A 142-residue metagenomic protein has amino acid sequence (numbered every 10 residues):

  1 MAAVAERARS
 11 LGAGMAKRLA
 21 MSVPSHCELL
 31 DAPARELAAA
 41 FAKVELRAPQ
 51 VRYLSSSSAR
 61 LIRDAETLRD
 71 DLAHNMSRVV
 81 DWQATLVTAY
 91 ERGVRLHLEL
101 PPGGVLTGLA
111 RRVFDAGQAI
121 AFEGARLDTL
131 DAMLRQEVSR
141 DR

Functional and structural regions predicted by a protein language model:
M1-R142: Acyl-group transfer acyltransferase/transacylase scaffold of fatty acid/polyketide systems
